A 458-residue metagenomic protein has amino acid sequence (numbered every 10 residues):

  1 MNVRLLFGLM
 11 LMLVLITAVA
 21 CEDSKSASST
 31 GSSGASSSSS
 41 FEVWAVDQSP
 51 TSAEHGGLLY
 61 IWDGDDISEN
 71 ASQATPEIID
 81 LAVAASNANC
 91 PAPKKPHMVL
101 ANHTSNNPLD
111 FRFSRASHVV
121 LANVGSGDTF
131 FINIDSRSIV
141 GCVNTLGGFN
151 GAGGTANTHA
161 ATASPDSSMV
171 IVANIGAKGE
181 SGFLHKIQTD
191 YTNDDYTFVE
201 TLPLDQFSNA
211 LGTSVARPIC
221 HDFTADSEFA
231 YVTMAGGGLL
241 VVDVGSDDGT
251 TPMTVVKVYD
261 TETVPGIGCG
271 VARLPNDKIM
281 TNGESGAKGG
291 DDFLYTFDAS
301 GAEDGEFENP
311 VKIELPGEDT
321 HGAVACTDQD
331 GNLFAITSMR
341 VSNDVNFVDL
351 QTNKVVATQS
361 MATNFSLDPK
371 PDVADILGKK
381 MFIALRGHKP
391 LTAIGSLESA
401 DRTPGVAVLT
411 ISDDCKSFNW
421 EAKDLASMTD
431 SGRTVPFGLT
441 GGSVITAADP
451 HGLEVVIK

Functional and structural regions predicted by a protein language model:
M1-G8: Bacterial N-terminal signal peptides that target proteins for export
G8-L15: Hydrophobic helical h-region of N-terminal Sec-dependent signal peptides in bacterial secretory/periplasmic proteins
T17-A20: C-terminal motif of bacterial Sec signal peptides marking the signal peptidase cleavage site
E22-K458: Predominantly soluble domains enriched in secretory-pathway, periplasmic, or organellar proteins
